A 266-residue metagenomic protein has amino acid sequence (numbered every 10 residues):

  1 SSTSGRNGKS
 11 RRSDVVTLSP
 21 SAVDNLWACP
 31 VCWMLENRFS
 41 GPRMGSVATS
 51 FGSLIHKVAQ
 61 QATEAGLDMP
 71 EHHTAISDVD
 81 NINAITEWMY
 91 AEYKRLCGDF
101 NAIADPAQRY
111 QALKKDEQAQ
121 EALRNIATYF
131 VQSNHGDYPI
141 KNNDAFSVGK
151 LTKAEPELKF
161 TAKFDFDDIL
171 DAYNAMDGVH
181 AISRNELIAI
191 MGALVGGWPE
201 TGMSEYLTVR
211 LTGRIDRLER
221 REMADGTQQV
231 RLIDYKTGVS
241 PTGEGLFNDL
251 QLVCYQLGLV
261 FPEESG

Functional and structural regions predicted by a protein language model:
S1-A65: C-terminal, charged and often intrinsically disordered regions of DNA end-processing helicases and nucleases
S1-S2, N25, V31-C32, T152-K153 (+2 more regions): Beta-sheet entry/capping signal
V16-S19, W27-A28, A48-G52, G149 (+2 more regions): Active-site-proximal structural scaffolding
N25, N37, G41, L54-A65 (+5 more regions): Generic, well-ordered alpha-helical scaffold segments in large soluble proteins
P30-F39, V58-A59, R95-P106, R231-T237: Short acidic (Asp/Glu) and glycine-rich catalytic loops that position anionic groups and cofactors
V31, V47, F51, I55 (+4 more regions): Hydrophobic (often cysteine-bearing) scaffold residues that line and stabilize catalytic clefts of nucleotide/cofactor
V58-P199: A non-catalytic, helix-rich entry segment at domain boundaries
F166-G266: Mg2+/Mn2+-dependent nuclease catalytic core
